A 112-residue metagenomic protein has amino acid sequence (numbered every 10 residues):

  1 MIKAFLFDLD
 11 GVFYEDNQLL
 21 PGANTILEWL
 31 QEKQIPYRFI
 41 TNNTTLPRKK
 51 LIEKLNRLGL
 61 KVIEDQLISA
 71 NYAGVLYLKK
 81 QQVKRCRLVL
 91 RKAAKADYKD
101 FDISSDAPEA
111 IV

Functional and structural regions predicted by a protein language model:
M1-L9, F13-V112: HAD-like aspartate-dependent phosphatase fold
